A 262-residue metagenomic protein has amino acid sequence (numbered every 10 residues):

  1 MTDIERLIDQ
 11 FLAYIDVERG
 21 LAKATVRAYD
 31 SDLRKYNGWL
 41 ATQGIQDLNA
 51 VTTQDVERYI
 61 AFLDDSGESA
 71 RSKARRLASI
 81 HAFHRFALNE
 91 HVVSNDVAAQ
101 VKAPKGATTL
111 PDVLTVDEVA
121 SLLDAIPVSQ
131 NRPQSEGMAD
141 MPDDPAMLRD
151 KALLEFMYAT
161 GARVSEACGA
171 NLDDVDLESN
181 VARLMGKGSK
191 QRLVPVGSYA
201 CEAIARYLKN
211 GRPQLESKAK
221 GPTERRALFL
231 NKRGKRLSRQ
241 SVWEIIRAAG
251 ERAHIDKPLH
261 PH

Functional and structural regions predicted by a protein language model:
M1-H262: Conserved catalytic core of the tyrosine transesterase superfamily
